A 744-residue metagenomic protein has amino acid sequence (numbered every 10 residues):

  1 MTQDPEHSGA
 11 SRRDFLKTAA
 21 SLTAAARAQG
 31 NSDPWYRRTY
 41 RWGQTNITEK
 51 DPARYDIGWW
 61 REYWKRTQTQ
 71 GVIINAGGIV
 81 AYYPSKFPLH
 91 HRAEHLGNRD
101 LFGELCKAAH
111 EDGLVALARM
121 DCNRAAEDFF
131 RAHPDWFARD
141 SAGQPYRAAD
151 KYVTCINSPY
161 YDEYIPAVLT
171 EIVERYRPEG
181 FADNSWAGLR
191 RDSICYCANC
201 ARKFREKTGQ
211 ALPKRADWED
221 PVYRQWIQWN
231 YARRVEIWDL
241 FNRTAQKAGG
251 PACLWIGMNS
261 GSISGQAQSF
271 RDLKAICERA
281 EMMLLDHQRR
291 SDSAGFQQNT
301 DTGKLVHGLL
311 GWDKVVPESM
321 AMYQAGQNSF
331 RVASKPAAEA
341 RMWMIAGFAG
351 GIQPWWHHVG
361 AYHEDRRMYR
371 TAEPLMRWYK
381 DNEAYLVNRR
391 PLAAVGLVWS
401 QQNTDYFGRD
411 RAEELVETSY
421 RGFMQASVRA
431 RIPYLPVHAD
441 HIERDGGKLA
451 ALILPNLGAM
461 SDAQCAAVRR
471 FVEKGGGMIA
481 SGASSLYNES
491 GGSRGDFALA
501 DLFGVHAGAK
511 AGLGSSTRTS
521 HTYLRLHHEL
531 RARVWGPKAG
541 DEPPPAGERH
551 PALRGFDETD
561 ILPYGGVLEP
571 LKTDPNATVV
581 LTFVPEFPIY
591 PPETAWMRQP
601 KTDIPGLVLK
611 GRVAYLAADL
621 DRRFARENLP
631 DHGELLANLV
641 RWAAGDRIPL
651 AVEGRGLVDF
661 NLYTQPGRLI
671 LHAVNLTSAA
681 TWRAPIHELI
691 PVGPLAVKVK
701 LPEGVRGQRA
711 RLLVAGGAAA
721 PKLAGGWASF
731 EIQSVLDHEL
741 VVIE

Functional and structural regions predicted by a protein language model:
Q3-T23: N-terminal secretory signal peptides and thylakoid transit peptides that target proteins across membranes
N31-A81, D112-L114: N-terminal structural segment of carbohydrate-active enzymes
R38-Y40, Q68-Q70, D112-L114, R177-E179 (+4 more regions): Short, well-ordered coil/turn segments that N-cap beta-strands
E49-T67, H90-D112, E163, E236-I237 (+2 more regions): Aromatic- and glycine-enriched glycan-recognition loops and surfaces that form the carbohydrate-binding subsites
D51-K65, D162-E171, A267-L273, A337-W343: Short, acidic/polar
T67-R99, R124-S141, R190-C200, Q268-R271 (+1 more regions): Aromatic-lined carbohydrate-binding/catalytic grooves of carbohydrate-active enzymes
C122-Y176, G209, P213-I227: Active-site-adjacent "subsite" loops/lids of carbohydrate-active enzymes
Y223-F270, I276-E744: Carbohydrate-binding surfaces of carbohydrate-active enzymes
